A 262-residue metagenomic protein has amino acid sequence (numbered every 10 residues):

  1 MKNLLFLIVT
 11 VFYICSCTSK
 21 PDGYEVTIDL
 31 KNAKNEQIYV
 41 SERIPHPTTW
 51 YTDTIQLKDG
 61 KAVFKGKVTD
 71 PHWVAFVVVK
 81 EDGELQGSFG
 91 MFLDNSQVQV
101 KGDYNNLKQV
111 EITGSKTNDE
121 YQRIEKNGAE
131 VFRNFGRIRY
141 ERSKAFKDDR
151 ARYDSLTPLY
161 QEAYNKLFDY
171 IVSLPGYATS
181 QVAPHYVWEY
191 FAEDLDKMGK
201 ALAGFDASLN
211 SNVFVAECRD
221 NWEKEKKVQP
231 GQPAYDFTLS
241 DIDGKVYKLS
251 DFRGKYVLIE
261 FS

Functional and structural regions predicted by a protein language model:
L4-Y13: Sec-dependent N-terminal signal peptides
C17-N165: A non-transmembrane, solvent-exposed segment enriched in polar/low-complexity residues
N35, P230-Q232, G254: A glycine-biased structural micro-motif
E84-Q86, Q161-Q229: N-terminal targeting signals for export/organelle localization
A216-L249: N-terminal "domain-start" segment that seeds a small globular fold
K248-S262: Short active-site neighborhood of thiol/selenol oxidoreductases, capturing the structured segment around
